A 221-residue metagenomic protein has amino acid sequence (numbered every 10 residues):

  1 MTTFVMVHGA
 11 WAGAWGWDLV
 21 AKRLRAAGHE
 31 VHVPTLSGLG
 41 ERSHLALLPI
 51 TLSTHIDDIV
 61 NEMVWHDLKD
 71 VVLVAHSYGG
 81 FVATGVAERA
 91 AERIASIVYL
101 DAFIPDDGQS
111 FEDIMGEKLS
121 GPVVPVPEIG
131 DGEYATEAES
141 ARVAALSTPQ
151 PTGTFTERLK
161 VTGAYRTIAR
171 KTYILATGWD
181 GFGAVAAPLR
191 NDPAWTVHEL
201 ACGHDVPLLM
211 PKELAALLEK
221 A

Functional and structural regions predicted by a protein language model:
T2-S43, R89: Conserved HGGG/HGGXW glycine-rich cap/lid loop of the alpha/beta-hydrolase fold
E30, L36-V71, E88, I114-G116: Active-site loop/oxyanion-hole signature of alpha/beta-hydrolase fold enzymes
T35, V72, A95-V98: Residue in the alpha/beta-hydrolase core beta-strand immediately N-terminal to the catalytic nucleophile
L48, E88-I129, K160, G181-R190: Flexible "cap/lid" loop of the alpha/beta hydrolase fold
V74-A75, G79, A83: Gly/Ala-rich beta-loop-alpha elbow adjacent to hydrolase catalytic centers
A145-A164, G178-G181: Active-site nucleophile elbow and catalytic-triad environment of alpha/beta-hydrolase enzymes
R166-K171, D192-W195: Short, proline-enriched alpha-helix->beta-strand connector loops that line the catalytic pocket of alpha/beta-hydrolase
A176-A201, D205-L208, A221: Conserved loop-alpha-helix segment in the C-terminal half of the alpha/beta-hydrolase fold that carries the catalytic
